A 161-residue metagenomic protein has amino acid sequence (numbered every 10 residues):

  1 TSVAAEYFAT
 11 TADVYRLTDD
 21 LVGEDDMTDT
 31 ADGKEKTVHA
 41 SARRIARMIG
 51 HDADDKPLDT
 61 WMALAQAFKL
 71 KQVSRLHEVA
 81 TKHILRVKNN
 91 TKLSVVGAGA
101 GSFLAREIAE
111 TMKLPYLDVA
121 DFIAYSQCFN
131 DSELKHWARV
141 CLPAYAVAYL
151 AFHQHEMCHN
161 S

Functional and structural regions predicted by a protein language model:
T1-S161: Helical "lid/coupling" subdomains associated with nucleotide-phosphate turnover
